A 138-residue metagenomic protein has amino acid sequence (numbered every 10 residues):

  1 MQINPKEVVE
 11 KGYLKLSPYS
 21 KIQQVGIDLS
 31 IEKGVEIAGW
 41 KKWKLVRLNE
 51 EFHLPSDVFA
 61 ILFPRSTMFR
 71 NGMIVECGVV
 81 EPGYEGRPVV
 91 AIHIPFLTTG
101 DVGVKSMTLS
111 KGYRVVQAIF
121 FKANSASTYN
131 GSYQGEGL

Functional and structural regions predicted by a protein language model:
M1-L138: Non-catalytic terminal segments and appended small domains
